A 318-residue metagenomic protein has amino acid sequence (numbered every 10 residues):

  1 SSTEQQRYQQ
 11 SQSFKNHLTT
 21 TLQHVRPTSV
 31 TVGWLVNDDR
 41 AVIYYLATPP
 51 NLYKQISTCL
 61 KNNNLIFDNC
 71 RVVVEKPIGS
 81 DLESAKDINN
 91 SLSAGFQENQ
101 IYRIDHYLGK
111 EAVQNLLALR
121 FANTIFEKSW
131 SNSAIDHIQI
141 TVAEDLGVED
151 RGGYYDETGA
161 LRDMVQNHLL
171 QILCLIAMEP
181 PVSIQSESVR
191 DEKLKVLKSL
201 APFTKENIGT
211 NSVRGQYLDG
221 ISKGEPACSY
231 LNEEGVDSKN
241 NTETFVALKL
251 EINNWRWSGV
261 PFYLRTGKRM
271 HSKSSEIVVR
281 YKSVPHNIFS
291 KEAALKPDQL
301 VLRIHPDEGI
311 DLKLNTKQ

Functional and structural regions predicted by a protein language model:
S1-V74, I78-Q318: Secretory/organelle targeting and membrane-embedding segments
